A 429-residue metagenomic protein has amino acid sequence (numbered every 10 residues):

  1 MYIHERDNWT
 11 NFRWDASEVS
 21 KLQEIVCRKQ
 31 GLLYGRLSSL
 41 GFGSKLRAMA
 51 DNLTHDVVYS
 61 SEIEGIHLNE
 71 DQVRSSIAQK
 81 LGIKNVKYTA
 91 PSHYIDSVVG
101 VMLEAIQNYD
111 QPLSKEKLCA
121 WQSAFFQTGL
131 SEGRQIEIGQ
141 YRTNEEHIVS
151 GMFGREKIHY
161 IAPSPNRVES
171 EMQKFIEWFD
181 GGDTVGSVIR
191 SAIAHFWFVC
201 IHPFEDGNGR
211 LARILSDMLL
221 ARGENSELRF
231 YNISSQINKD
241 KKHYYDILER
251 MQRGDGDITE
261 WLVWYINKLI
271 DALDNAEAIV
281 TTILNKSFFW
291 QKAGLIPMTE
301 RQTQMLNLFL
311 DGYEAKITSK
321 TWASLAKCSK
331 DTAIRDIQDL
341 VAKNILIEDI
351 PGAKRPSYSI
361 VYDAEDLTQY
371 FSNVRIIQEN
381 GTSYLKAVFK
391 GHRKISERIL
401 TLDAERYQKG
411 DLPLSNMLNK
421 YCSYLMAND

Functional and structural regions predicted by a protein language model:
M1-Y384, K390-H392, L412-N428: FIC/Doc superfamily catalytic core
V388-Y407: Acidic, low-complexity, intrinsically disordered interaction modules
